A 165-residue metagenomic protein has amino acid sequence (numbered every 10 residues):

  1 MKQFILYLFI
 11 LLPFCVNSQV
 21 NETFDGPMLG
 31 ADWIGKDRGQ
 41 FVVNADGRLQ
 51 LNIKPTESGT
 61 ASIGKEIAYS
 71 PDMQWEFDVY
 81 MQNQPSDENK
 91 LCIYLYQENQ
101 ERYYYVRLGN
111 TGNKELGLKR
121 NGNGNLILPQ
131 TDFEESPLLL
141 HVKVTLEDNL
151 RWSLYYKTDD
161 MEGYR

Functional and structural regions predicted by a protein language model:
M1-V20: Bacterial Sec-dependent N-terminal signal peptides
V20, D25-G59: Extracellular glycan-recognition surfaces and repeat-rich motifs
F24, F77, S136-R165: Carbohydrate-binding surfaces in secreted/extracellular proteins
R38-A45, Y105-N110, V144: Short, exposed beta-strand/loop patches in secreted or surface proteins that constitute
I53-L116: Secretory/extracellular carbohydrate-interaction modules and structurally similar beta-sandwich "look-alikes"
Y94-E98, K119-N121, L154-D159, R165: Predominantly extracellular/luminal cell-surface or secreted proteins
E101-Y105, G124-P129, M161-R165: Surface-exposed loop/edge segments in extracytoplasmic proteins
R120-K143: Short, aromatic/His-centered strand-loop micro-motif at the edge of beta-sheets
